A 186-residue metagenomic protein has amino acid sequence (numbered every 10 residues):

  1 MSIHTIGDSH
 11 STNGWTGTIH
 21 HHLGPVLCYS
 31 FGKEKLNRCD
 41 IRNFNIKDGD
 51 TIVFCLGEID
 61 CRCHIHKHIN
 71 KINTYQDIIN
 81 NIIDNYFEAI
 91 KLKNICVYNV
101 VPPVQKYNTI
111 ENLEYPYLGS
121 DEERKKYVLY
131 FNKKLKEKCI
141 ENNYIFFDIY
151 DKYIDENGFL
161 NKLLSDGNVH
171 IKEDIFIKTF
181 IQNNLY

Functional and structural regions predicted by a protein language model:
M1-V53: Serine-esterase "nucleophile elbow" of acetyl-processing enzymes
H4, H10, H20-H22, H64-H68 (+3 more regions): Histidine (H) residue identity feature
R42-H170: Alpha-helical cap/lid subdomain in secreted, periplasmic, or secretory-pathway luminal O-acyl-processing enzymes
L163-Y186: Conserved catalytic region of serine esterases and O-acyltransferases that act on ester linkages in lipids
